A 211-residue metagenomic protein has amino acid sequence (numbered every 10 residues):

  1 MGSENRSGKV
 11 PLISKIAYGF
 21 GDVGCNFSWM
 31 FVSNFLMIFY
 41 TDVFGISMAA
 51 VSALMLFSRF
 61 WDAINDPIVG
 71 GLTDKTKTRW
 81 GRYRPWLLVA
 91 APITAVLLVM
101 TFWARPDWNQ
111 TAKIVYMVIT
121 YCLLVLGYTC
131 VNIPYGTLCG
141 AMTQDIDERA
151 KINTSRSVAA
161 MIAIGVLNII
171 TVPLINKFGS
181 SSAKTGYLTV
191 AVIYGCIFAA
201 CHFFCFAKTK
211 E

Functional and structural regions predicted by a protein language model:
G2-E211: Membrane-embedded alpha-helical bundles of multi-pass transporters/translocases, especially carrier/permease families
